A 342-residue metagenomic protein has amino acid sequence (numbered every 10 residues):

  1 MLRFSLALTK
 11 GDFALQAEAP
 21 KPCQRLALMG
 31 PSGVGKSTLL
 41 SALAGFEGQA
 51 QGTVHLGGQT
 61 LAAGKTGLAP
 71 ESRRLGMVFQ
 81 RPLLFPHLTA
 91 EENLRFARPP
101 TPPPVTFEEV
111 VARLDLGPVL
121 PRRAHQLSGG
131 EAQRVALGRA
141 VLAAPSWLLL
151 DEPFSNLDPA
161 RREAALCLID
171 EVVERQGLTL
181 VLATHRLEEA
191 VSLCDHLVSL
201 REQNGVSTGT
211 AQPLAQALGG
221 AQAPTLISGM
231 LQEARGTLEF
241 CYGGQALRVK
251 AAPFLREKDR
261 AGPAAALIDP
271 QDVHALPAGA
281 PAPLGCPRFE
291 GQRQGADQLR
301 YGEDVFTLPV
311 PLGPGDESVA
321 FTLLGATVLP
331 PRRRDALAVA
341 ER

Functional and structural regions predicted by a protein language model:
Q59-A63, P104-V119, D170-E171: Conserved ABC ATPase "signature" region
T60-M77: ABC ATPase NBD coupling module
R123-L127, E131-Q133: Conserved ABC ATPase signature
L142-S146: A short, proline-enriched helix->beta-strand linker immediately N-terminal to the Walker B motif in ABC-type P-loop
L148-E152: Catalytic Walker B motif of ABC-type/P-loop ATPase nucleotide-binding domains
D170, E174, T184-Q245: Internal alpha/beta loop-helix hairpins
G244-R288, P311-R342: Glycine/charge-rich catalytic "coupling/switch" loops of P-loop NTPases
